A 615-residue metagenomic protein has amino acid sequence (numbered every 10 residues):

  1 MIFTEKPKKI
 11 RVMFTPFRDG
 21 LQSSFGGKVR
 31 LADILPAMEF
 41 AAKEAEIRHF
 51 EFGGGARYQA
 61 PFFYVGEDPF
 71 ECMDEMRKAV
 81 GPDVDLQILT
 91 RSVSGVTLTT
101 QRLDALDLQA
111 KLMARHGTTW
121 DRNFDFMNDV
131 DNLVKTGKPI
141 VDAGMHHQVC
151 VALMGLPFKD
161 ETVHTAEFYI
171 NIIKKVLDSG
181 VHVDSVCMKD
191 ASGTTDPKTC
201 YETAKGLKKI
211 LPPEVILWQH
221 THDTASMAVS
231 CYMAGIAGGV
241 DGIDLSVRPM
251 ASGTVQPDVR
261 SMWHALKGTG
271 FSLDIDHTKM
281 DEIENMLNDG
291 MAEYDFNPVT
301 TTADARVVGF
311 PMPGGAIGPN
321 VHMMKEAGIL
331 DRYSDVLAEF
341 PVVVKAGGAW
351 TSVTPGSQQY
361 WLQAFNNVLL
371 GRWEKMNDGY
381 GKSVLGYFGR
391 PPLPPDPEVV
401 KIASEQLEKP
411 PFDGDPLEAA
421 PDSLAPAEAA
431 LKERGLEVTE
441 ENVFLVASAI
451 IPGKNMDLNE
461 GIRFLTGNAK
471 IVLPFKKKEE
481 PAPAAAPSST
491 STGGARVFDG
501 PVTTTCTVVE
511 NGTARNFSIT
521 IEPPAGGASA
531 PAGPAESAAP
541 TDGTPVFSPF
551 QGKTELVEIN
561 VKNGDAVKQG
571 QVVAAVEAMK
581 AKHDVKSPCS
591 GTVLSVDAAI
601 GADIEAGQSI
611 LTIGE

Functional and structural regions predicted by a protein language model:
F3-G27, G81-V96, M145-D160, L207-I216: N-terminal small/glycine-rich loop or linker at the start of catalytic domains across soluble metabolic enzymes
V12-T15, R48-F52, V84-R91, D121-R122 (+4 more regions): Hydrophobic faces of well-ordered beta-strands that scaffold small-molecule active sites in alpha/beta enzyme cores
G20, N123, V186, G239 (+2 more regions): Conserved, mostly hydrophobic/aromatic
E39, G54-N171, D190-T195: Active-site beta->alpha loop and helix N-cap motifs at the rims of alpha/beta catalytic domains
A42-P61, T301-R306, P311-P531: Terminal or standalone catalytic/regulatory effector modules within metabolic enzymes and repeat proteins
F168, A225-G238: Catalytic cores of alpha/beta
V240-V255: Glycine-rich phosphate-binding active-site loops on the catalytic face of alpha/beta enzymes
S537-E615: Structured functional modules or segments
